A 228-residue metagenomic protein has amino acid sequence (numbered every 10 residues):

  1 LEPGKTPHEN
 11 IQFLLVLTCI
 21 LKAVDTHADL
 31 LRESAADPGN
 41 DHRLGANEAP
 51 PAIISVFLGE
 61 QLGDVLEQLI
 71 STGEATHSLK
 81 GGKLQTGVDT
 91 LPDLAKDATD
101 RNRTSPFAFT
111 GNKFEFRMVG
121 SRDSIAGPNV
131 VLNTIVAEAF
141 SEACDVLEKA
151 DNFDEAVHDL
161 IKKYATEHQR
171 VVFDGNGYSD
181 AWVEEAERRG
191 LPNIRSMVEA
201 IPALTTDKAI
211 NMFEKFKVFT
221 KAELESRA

Functional and structural regions predicted by a protein language model:
L1-D37: Catalytic or ion-translocation cores adjacent to nucleophile or general acid/base/metal-coordination motifs in diverse
A23-A228: Acidic, glycine-enriched catalytic cores built around paired aspartates
